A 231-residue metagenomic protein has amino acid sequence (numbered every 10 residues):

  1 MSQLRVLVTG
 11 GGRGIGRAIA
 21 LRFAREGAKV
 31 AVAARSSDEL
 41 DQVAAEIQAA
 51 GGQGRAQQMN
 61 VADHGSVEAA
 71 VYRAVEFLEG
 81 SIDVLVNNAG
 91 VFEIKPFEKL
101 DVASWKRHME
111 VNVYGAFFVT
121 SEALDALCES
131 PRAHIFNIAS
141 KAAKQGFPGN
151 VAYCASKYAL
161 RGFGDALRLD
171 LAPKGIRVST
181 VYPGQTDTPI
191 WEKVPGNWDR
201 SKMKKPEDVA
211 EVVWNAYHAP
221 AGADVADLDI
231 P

Functional and structural regions predicted by a protein language model:
G10-G14: Conserved glycine-rich cofactor-binding loop
E26-Q42: Conserved glycine-rich Rossmann-like NAD(P)H-binding loop of the short-chain dehydrogenase/reductase
S37, Q58-A70, V102: The beta1-alpha1 cofactor-binding region of Rossmann-like NAD(H)/NADP(H)-dependent oxidoreductases
P96-F97, S104-K106: Substrate-binding pocket helix/loop in short-chain dehydrogenase/reductase
T120, S156: Active-site helix of classical SDR
S140: Residue(s) in the substrate-gating loop at a strand-loop-helix junction that position the organic substrate next
I176, T180-V181, T188, G196-P231: C-terminal helical subdomain
